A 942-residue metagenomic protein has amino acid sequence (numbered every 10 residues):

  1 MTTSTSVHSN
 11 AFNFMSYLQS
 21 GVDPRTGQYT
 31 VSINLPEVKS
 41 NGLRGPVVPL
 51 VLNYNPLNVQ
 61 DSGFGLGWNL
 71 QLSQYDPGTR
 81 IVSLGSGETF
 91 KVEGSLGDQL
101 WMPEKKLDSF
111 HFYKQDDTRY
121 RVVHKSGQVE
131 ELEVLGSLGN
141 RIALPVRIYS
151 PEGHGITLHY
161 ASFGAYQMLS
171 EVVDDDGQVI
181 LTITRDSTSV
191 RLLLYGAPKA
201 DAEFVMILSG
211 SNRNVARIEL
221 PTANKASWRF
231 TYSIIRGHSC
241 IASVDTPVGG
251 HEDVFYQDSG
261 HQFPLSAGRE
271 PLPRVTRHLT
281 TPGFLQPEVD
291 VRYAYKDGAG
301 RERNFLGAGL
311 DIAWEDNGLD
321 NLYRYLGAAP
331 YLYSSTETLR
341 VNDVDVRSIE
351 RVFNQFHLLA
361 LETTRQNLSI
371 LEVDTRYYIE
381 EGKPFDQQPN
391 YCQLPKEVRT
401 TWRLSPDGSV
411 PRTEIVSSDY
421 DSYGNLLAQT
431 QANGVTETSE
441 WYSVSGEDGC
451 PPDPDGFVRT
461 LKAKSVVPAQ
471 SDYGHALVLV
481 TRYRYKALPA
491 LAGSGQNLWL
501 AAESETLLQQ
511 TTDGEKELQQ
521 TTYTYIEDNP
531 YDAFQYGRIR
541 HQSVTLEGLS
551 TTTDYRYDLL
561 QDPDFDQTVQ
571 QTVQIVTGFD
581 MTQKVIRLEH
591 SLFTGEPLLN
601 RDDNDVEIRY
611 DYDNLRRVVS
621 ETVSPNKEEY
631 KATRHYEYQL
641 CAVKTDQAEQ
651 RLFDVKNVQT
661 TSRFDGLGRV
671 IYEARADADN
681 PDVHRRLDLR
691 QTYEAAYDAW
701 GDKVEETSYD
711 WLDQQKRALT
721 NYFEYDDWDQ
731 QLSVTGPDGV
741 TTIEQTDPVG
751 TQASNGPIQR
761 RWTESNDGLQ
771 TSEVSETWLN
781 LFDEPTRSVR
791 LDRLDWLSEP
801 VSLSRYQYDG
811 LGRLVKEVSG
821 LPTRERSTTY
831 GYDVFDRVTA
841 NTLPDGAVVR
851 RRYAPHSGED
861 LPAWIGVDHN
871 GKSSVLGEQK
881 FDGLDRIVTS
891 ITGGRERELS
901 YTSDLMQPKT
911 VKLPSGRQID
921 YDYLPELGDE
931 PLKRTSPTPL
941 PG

Functional and structural regions predicted by a protein language model:
M1-E130, L135, A223, D258-S259 (+1 more regions): Intrinsically disordered, low-complexity segments enriched in small residues
I33, L50, V92-G942: Extended charged/polar low-complexity repeat regions
